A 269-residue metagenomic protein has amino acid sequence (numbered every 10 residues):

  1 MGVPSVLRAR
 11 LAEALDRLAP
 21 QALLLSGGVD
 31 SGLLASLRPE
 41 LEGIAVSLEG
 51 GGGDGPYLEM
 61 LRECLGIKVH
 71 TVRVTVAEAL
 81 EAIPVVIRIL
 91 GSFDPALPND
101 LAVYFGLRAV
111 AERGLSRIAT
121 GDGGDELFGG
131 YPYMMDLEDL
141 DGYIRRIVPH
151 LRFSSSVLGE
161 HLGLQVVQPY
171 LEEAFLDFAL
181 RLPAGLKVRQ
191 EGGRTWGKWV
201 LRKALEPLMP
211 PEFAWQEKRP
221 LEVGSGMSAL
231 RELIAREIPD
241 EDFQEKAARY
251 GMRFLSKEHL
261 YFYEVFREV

Functional and structural regions predicted by a protein language model:
M1-A22, R108, G114, H161 (+1 more regions): RNA-binding accessory domains that recognize and position tRNA/RNA substrates
R17-R73: ATP-dependent adenylation/pyrophosphate-handling site
V29-S31, E49-G51, A77, G123-L127 (+2 more regions): Short, solvent-exposed loop/turn segments at secondary-structure junctions
L34-S36, G55, E81, P95 (+1 more regions): Short glycine-/acidic-enriched loop or helix-start segments at secondary-structure transitions that form or flank
G55-L90, R117-L127, A174: A conserved beta-strand->alpha-helix junction
I118-A119, D125-D139, R145-R249: Mid-to-C-terminal catalytic subdomains of enzymes that bind/position adenosyl phosphate moieties or nucleic-acid
D242-V269: Acidic, carboxylate-rich catalytic segments that either coordinate divalent cations
